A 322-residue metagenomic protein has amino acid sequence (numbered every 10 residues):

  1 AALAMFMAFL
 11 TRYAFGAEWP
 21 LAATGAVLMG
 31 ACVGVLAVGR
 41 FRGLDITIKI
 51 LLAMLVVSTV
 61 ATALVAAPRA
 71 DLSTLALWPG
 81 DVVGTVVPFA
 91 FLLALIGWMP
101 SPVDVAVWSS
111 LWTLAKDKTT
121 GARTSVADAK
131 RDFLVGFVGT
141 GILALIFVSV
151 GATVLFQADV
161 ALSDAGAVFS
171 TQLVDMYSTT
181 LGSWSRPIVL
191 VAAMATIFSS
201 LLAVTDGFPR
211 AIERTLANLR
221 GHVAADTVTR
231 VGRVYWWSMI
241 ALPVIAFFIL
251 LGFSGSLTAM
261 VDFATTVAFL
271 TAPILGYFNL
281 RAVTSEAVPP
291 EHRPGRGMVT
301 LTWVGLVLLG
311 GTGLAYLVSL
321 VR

Functional and structural regions predicted by a protein language model:
A1-G16, G25, I197-T215, L257 (+1 more regions): Hydrophobic transmembrane alpha-helices that form the core helical bundles of multi-pass secondary transporters
F6-A14, M29-L51, T62-A66, I249-A259 (+1 more regions): Membrane-water interface regions at transmembrane-helix termini and the short interhelical loops of multi-pass membrane
Y13-V38, A53-L64, T229-F248, A272-Y277: Transmembrane alpha-helical segments of multi-pass small-molecule transport proteins
G25-L28, G84-I96, I142, I146 (+3 more regions): Select transmembrane alpha-helical segments in multipass membrane proteins
T47-I50, D226-W237, D262-Y316: C-terminal membrane-solvent junction of multi-pass transporters and transport-like membrane proteins
A53-V82, L92-L111, L275-V288, G313-V321: Hydrophobic alpha-helical segments and their helix-loop junctions in multi-pass secondary transporters
T113-L114, T120, V138-T171: Extracellular/periplasmic helix-exit of transmembrane alpha-helices
A193-M260: C-terminal structural cap/anchor segments
